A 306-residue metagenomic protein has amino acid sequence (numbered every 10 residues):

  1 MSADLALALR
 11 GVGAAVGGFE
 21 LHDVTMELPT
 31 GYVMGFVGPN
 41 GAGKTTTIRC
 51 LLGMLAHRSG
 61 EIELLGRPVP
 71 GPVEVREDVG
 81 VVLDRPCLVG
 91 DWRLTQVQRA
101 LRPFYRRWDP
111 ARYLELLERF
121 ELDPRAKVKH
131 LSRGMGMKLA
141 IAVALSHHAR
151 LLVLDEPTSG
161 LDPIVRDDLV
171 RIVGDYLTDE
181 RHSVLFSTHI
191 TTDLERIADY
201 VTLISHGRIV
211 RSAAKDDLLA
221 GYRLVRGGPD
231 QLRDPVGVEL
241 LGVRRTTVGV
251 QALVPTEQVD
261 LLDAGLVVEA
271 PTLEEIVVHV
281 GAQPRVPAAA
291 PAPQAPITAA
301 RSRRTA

Functional and structural regions predicted by a protein language model:
L9-V12, F19-P29, G60: Conserved beta-strand
P39-G43: Walker A (P-loop) phosphate-binding loop of ABC-type ATPase nucleotide-binding domains
L52: Helix-to-loop junction immediately C-terminal to a conserved catalytic motif
G60-G71, V75: Conserved ABC transporter NBD signature motif
L83-L139: ABC-family P-loop ATPase nucleotide-binding domains
L152-E156, L161: Catalytic Walker B motif of ABC-type/P-loop ATPase nucleotide-binding domains
D167-V254: ABC transporter nucleotide-binding domain
G242, T246-A306: C-terminal coupling/interaction segments
